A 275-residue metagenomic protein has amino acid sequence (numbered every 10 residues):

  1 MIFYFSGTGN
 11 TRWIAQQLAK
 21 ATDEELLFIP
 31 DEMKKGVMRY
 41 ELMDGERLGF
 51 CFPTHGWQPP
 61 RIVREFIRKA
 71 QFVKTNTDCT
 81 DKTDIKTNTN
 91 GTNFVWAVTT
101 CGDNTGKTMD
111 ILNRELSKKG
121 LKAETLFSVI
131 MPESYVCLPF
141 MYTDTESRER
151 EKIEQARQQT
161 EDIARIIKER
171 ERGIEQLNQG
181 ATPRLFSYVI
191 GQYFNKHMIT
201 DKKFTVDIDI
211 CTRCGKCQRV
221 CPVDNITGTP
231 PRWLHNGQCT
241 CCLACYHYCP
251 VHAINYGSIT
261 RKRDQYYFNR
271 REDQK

Functional and structural regions predicted by a protein language model:
M1-I2, S6-W13, K20-M33, M38-R39 (+3 more regions): FMN-binding flavodoxin-like domain, especially the glycine-rich phosphate-binding loop
S6, D103-N104, I199, D209 (+1 more regions): Residues that cap or flank secondary-structure elements
G36-V37, S134, T229, G257 (+1 more regions): Short secondary-structure boundary/hinge segments and terminal tails
C51, T100, R148, I208-D209 (+2 more regions): Conserved short-loop catalytic and cofactor-binding motifs
W96-T99, D201-K203, P230: A short, structure-level motif marking secondary-structure boundaries and short turns
G180-R213, R219: A mid-sequence, solvent-exposed acidic-amphipathic segment
V206, T212-L234, T240, A244-R261: Iron-sulfur cluster-binding cysteine motifs and their immediate structural context in ferredoxin-like electron-transfer
Y266-Q274: Active-site-proximal loop/hinge segments that shape catalytic or ion-binding/gating pockets
